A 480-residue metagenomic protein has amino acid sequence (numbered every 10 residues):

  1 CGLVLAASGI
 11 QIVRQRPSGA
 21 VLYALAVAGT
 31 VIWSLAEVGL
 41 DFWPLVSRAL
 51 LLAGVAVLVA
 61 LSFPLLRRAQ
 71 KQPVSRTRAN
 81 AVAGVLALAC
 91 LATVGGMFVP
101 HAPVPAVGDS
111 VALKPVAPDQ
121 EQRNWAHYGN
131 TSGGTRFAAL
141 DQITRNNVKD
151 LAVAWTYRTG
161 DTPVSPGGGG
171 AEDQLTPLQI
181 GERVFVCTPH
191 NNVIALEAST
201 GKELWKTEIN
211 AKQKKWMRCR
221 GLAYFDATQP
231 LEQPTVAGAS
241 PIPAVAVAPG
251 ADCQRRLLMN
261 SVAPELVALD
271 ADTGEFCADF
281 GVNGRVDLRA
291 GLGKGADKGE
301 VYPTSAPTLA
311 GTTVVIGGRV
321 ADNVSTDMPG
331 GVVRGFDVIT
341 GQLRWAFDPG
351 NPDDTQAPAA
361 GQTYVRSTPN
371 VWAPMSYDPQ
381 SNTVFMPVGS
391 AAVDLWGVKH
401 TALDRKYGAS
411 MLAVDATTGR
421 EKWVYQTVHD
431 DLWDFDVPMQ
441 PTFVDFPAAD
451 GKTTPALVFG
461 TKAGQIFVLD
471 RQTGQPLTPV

Functional and structural regions predicted by a protein language model:
C1-V107: Topology signature of small-to-medium multi-pass alpha-helical membrane proteins
L40-W43, V82, V111, I339 (+1 more regions): Carbohydrate-active catalytic/glycan-binding domains of CAZyme proteins, especially the secreted or lumenal ectodomains
M97, D109-Q120, T473-V480: Extracellular/periplasmic ectodomains of large secreted or surface enzymes and adhesion receptors
V104-T156, P349-D354: Blade/loop signatures of beta-propeller domains
W125-G129, G169-N192, W216-E265, G299-S325 (+4 more regions): Repeat-blade elements of multi-bladed beta-propeller folds
S132-A138, D161-G167, I194, D394-L395: Short, solvent-exposed loop/turn elements at domain surfaces
T135-N147, S165-D173, A360-Y364: Short, polar loop/linker segments at the starts of domains and inter-domain junctions
K149-T162, V193-W216, F225-V236, L266-K298 (+4 more regions): Extracytoplasmic/lumenal domain signature
